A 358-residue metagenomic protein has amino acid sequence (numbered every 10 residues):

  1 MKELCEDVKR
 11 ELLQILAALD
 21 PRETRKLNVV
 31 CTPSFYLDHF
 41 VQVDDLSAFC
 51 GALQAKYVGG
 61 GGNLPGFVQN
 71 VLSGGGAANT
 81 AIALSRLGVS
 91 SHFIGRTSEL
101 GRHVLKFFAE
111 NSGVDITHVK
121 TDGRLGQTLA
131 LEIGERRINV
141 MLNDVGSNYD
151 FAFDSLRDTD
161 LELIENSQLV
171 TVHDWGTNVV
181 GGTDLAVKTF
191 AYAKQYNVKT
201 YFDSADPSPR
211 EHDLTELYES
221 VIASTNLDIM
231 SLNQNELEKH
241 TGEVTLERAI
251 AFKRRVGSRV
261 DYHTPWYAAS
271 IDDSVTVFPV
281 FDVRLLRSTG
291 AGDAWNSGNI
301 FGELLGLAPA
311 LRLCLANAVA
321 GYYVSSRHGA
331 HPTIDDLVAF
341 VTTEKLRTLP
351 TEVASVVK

Functional and structural regions predicted by a protein language model:
M1-L53, V68-L72, H92, S98-L100 (+4 more regions): Ribokinase/PfkB-type carbohydrate-kinase core domain
Q54-L72, L286: A short acidic, glycine-rich active-site loop that binds or catalyzes chemistry on phosphate/adenosine moieties
V71-I94: Active-site alpha-helical elements of protease catalytic centers
G76-T80, R102, N296: Short glycine/serine/threonine-rich phosphate/pyrophosphate-binding segments that cradle anionic phosphate groups
L84, N233, G292: Short, conserved phosphate/pyrophosphate- and ester-handling motifs at nucleotide-, phospho-/glycolipid
E238-K239, L285-V319: Short, small-residue alpha-helix embedded
